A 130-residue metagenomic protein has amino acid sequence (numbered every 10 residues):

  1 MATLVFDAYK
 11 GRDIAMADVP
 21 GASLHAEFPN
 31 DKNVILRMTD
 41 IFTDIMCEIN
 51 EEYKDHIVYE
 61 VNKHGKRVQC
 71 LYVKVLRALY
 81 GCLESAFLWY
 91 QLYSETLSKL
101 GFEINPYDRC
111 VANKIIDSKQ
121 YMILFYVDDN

Functional and structural regions predicted by a protein language model:
M1-N130: Long, low-complexity, charge-biased intrinsically disordered regions
